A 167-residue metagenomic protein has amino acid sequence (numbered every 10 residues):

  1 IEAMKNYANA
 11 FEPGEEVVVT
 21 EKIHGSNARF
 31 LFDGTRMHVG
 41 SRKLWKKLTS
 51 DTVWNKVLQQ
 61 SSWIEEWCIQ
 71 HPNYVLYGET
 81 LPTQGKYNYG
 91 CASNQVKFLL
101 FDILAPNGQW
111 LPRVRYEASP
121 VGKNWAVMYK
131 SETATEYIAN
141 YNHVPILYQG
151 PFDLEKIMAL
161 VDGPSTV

Functional and structural regions predicted by a protein language model:
I1-V167: Core nucleotide-handling region used for phosphoryl-transfer chemistry
